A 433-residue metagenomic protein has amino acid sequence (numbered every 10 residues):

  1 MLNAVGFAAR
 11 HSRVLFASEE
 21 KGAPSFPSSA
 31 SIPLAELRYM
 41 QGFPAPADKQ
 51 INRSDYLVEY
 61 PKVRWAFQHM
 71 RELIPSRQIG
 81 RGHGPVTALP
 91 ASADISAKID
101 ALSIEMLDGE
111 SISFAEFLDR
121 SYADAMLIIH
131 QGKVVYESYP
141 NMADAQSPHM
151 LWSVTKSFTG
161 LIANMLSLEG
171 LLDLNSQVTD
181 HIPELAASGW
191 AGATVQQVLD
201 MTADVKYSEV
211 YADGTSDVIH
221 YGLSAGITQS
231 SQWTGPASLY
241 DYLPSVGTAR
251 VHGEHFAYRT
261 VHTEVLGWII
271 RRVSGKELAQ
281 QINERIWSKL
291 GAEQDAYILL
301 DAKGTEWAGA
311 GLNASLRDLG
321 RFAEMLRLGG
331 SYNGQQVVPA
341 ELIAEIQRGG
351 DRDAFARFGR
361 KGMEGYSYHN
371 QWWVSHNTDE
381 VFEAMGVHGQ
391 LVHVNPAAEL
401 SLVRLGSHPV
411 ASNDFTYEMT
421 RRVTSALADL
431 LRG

Functional and structural regions predicted by a protein language model:
N3-D144, D200, D204, P244 (+1 more regions): N-terminal leader/targeting segments and the immediately adjacent pre-domain N-terminus
E116-L127, P140-G189, A193, V251-Y258 (+1 more regions): Short active-site loop at a secondary-structure junction that contains or immediately precedes the catalytic residue(s)
G132, M150-L174, V198, L266-I270 (+1 more regions): Active-site SXXK
E137-Y139, A145-Q146, V210-D213, S224-K303: Catalytic-site signature segments of enzymes, centered on catalytic residues
L168-V210, S245-G247, V261, V273-A310 (+1 more regions): Active-site helix/loop module of the DD-peptidase/beta-lactamase fold, centered on the serine-lysine SxxK catalytic
M201, H262-I269, A310-S331, Q390-G406: Active-site-proximal alpha-helical segments within enzyme catalytic domains
W233, A237, E293-A296, Q347-S401: Active-site Gly/Thr loop motif
S412-G433: Short, gly/Ser/Thr-rich active-site loops of penicillin-recognizing serine hydrolases
